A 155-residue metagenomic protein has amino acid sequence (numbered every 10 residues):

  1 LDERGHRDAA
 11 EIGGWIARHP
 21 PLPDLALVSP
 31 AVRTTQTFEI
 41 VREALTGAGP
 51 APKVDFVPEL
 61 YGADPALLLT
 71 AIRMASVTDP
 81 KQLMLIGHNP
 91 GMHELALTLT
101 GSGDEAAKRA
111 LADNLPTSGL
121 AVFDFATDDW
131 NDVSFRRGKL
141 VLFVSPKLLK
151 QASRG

Functional and structural regions predicted by a protein language model:
L1-L60, D104, A152-G155: Active-site-proximal alpha-helix that buttresses catalytic centers in soluble enzyme cores
H19-L22, A75-K81: Glycine-rich phosphate-binding loop signature in dinucleotide/nucleotide-binding domains
A31-T35, N89-P90, T117: Alpha-helix N-cap/helix-start capping motif
T37-V41, L68, L95-A96: Hydrophobic packing residues within well-ordered alpha-helices of enzyme cores
P80-S102: A glycine-rich beta-strand to alpha-helix segment that forms a phosphate/ribose-binding loop at ligand/cofactor sites
T100-V141: Domain-level recognition of soluble alpha/beta enzyme cores, biased toward histidine phosphatases/phosphomutases
R136-G155: Charged phosphate-binding loop/patch that engages nucleotide di/tri-phosphates or the phosphate backbone of nucleic
